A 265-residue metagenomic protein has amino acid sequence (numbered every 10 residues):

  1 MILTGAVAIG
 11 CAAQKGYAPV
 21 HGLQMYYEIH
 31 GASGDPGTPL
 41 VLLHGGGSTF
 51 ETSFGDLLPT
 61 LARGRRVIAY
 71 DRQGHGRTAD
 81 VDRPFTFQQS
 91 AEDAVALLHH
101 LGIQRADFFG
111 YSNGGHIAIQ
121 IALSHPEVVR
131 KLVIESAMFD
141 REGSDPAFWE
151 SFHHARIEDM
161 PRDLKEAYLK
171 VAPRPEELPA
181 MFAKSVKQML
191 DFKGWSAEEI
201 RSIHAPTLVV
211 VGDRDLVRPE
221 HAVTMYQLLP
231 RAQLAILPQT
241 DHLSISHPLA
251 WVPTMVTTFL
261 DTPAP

Functional and structural regions predicted by a protein language model:
L23-R77: Conserved HGGG/HGGXW glycine-rich cap/lid loop of the alpha/beta-hydrolase fold
G55, A62, A69-F109: Active-site loop/oxyanion-hole signature of alpha/beta-hydrolase fold enzymes
H116-S124, R130-L164: Flexible "cap/lid" loop of the alpha/beta hydrolase fold
A183-E199: Active-site nucleophile elbow and catalytic-triad environment of alpha/beta-hydrolase enzymes
I203, V209-V211: Short beta-strand/loop motif that positions the catalytic acidic residue of the alpha/beta-hydrolase fold
L216-H221: Conserved alpha/beta-hydrolase "acid-adjacent" motif
A222, L228-L243: Catalytic histidine neighborhood in serine/cysteine hydrolases with alpha/beta-hydrolase-type architecture
P238-P265: Catalytic active-site module of serine/aspartate enzymes centered on a nucleophile-bearing elbow/loop
